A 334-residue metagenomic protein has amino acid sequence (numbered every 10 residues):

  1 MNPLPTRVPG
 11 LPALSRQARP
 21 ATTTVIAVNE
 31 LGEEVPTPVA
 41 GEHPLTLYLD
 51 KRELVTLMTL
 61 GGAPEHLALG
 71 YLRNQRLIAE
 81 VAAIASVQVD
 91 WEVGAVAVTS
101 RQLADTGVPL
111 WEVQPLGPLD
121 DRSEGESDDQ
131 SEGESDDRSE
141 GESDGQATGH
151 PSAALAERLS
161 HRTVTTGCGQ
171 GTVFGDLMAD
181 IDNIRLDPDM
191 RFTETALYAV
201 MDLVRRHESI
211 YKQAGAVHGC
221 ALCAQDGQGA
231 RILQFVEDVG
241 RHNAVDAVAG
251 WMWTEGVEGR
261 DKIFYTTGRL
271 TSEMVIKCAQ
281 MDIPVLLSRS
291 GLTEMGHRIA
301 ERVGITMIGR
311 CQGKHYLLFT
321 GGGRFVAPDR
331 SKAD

Functional and structural regions predicted by a protein language model:
N2-E124, D144-F235, V239: Intrinsically disordered, low-complexity regions enriched in acidic/Ser/Thr/Pro/Gln residues
L60-G62, A68-R73, A82, L110-Q114 (+6 more regions): Surface-exposed beta-strand edges and their flanking turn/coil or helix-capping segments
L67-L69, V87, V93, P188-D189 (+5 more regions): Alpha-helix boundary/interfacial micro-motifs
V96, D136-E140, Q146, C278 (+1 more regions): Residue-level detector of intrinsically disordered, flexible termini and proteolytic processing junctions
R122-S143: Long, intrinsically disordered low-complexity tandem-repeat segments
S160-T165, V326-D334: Phosphate/diphosphate-binding glycine-rich loops and adjacent basic-rich segments that engage nucleotide
C223-A224, F319-G321: Short beta-strand-to-turn element immediately C-terminal to the catalytic PLP-Schiff-base lysine in fold type I
R241-L318, A327-R330: Feature captures the catalytic cores and cofactor-binding loops of soluble hydro-lyases/lyases that act on carboxylate
